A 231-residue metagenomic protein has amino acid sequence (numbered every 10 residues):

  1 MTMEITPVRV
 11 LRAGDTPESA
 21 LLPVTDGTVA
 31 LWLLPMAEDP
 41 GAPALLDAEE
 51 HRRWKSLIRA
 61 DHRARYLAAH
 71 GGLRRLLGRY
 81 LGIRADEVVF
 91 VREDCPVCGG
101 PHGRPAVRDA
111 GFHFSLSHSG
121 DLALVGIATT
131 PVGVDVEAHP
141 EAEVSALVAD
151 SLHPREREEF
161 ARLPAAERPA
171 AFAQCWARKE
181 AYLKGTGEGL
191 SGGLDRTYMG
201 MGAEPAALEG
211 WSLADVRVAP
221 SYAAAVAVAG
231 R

Functional and structural regions predicted by a protein language model:
M1-R231: Core catalytic alpha/beta fold that binds nucleotide/phospho-ligands
